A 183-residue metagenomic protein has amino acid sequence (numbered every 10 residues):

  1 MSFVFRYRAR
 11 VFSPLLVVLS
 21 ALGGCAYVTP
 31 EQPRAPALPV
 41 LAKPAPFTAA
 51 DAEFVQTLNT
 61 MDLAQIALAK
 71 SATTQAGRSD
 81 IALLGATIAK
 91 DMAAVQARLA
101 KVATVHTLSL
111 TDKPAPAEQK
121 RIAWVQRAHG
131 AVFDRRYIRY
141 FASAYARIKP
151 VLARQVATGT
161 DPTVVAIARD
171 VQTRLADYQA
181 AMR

Functional and structural regions predicted by a protein language model:
M1-C25: Sec-dependent bacterial lipoprotein signal peptides
F3-V4, C25-R183: His/Met- and acidic-residue-enriched segments that coordinate or traffic transition-metal cofactors and support
